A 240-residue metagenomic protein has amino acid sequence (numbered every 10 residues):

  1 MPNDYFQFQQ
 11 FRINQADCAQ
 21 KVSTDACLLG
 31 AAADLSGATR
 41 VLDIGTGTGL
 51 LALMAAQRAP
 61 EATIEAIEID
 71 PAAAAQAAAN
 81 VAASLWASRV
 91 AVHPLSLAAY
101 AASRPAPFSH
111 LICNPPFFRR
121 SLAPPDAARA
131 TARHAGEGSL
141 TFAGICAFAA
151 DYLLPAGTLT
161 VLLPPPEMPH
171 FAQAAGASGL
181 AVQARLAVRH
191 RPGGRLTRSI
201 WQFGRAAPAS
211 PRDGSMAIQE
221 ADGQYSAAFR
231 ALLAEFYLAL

Functional and structural regions predicted by a protein language model:
N14, C18, V22, S139-L196: Conserved Class I SAM-dependent methyltransferase catalytic core
T39-G45: Conserved class I S-adenosyl-L-methionine
T48-E61: Conserved SAM-binding loop of SAM-dependent methyltransferases across substrates and taxa, primarily the Class I
T63-E68: Conserved SAM-binding motif I beta-strand of class I
A77-A78: Conserved SAM-binding loop
A102-L111: A short acidic, Gly/Pro-enriched loop at the edge of an enzyme's catalytic core that lines a small-molecule cofactor
P115-G144: Mobile active-site "lid"/loop adjacent to the S-adenosyl-L-methionine
R195-L240: SAM/dcSAM-binding transferase cores
